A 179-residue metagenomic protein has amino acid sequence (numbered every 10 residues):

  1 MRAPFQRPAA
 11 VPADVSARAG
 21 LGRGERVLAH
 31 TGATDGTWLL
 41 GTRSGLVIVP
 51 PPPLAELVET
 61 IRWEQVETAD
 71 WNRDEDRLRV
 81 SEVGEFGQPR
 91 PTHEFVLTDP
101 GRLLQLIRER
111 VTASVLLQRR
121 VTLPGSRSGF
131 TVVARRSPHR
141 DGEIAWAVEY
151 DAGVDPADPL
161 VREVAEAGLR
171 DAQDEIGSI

Functional and structural regions predicted by a protein language model:
M1-I179: Eukaryotic intrinsically disordered, low-complexity regulatory linkers and tails enriched in Ser/Thr/Pro
